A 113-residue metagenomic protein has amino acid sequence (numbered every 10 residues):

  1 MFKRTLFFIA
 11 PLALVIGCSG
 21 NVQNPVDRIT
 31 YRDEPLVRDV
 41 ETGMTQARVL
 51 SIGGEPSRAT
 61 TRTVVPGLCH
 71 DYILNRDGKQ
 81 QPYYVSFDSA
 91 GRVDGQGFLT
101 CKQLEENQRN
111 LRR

Functional and structural regions predicted by a protein language model:
M1-F7: Bacterial N-terminal signal peptides that target proteins for export
L14-G17: C-terminal motif of bacterial Sec signal peptides marking the signal peptidase cleavage site
S19-R113: Residues within mature, well-folded domains
